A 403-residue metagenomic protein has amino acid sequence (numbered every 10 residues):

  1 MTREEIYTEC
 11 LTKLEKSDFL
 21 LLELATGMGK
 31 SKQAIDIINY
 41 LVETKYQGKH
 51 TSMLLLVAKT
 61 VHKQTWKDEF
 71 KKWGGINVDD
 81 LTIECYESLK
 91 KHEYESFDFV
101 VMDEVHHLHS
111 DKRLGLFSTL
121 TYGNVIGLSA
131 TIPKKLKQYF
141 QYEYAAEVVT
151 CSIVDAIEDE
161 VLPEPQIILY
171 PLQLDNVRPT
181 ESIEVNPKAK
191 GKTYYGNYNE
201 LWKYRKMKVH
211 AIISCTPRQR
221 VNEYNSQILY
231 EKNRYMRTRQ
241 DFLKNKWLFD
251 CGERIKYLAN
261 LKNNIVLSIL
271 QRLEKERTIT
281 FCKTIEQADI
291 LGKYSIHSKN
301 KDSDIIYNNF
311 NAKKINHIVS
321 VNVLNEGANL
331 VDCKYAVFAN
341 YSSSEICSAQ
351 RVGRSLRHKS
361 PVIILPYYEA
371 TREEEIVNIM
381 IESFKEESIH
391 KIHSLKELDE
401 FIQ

Functional and structural regions predicted by a protein language model:
M1-E23: Conserved pre-motif I regulatory segment
T26-L41, Y46-F70, K112, I285-E286: Conserved Walker A/P-loop ATP-binding site and its immediately adjacent core in helicase/helicase-like ATPase domains
L56-S96: Inter-Walker segment of RecA-like/P-loop motor cores
Q64-D68, R277-F281, E286-A328: Conserved helicase ATPase core of P-loop NTP-dependent helicases/translocases
F97-V101, H317-V321, N325-S342, C347-S348 (+1 more regions): A short beta-strand element within the Helicase C-terminal
H107-I167: Post-DEXD/H (motif II) to motif III coupling segment of the RecA-like Helicase ATP-binding lobe
E147-E276: Conserved interdomain linker/interface between the two RecA-like ATPase lobes of SF2 helicase motors
R354-E382: Conserved segment of the helicase C-terminal RecA-like domain
